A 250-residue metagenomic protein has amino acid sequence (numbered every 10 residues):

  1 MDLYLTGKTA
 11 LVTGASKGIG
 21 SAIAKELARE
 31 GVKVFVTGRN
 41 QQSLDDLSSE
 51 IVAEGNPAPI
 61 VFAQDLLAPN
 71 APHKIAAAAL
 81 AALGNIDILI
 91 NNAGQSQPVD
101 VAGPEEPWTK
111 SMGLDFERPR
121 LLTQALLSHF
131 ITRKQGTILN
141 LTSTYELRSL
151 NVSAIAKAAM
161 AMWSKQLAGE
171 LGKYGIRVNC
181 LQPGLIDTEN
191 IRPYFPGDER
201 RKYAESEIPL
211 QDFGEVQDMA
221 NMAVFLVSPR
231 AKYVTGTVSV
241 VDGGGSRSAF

Functional and structural regions predicted by a protein language model:
T6, V224, T235-F250: Short C-terminal tail/terminal secondary-structure segment of NAD(P)H-dependent dehydrogenase/reductase domains
T9, S16-K17: Conserved glycine-rich cofactor-binding loop
N92-Q97, G244: Conserved NAD(P)H cofactor-binding loop of Rossmann-fold oxidoreductase domains
V99-M112, A204: Substrate-binding pocket helix/loop in short-chain dehydrogenase/reductase
T123, A156-A159, S164: Active-site helix of classical SDR
S128, G169-K173, K232: Alpha-helical segment proximal to the catalytic Tyr-Lys
I208-M219, R230: A conserved structural motif in NAD(P)-dependent oxidoreductases
